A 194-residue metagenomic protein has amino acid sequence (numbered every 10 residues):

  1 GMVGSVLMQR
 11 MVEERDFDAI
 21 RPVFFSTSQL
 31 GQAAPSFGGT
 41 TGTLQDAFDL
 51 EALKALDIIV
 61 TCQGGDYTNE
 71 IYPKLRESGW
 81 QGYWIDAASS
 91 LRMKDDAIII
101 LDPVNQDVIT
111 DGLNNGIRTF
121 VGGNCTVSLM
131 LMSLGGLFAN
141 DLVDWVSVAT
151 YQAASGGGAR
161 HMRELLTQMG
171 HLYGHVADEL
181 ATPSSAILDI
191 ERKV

Functional and structural regions predicted by a protein language model:
G1-V194: N-terminal Rossmann-like NAD(P) cofactor-binding subdomain of oxidoreductases, focused on the glycine-rich
